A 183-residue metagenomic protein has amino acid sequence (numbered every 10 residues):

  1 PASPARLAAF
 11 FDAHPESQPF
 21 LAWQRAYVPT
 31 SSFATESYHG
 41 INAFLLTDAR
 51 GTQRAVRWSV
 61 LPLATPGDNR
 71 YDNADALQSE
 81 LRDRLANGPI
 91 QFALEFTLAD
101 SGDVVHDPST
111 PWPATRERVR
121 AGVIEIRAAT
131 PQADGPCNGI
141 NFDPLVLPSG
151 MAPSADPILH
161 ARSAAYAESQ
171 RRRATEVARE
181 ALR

Functional and structural regions predicted by a protein language model:
P1-R183: Active-site-adjacent core segments of small-molecule enzymes
